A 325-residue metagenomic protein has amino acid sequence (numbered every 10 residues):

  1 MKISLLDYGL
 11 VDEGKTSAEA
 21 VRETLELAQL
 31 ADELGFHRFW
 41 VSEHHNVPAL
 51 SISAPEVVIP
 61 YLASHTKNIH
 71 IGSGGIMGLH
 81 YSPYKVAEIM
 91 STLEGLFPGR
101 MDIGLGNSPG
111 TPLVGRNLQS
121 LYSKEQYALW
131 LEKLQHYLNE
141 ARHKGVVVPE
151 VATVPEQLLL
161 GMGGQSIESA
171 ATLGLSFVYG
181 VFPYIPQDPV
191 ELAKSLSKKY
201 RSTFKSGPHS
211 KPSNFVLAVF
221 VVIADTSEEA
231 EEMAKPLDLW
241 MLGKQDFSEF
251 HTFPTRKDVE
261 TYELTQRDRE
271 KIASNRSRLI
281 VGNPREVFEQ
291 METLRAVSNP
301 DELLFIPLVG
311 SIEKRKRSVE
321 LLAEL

Functional and structural regions predicted by a protein language model:
M1-H65: N-terminal beta1-alpha1-beta2 module of alpha/beta enzyme domains
M1-I3, F36-R38, T66-I71, F97-D102 (+5 more regions): Short, well-ordered coil/turn segments that N-cap beta-strands
K2-S17, L79-A141, I185: Flexible, glycine-rich active-site loops centered on histidine and acidic residues that chelate a metal or position
I3, A31, G35, E43 (+6 more regions): Conserved, mostly hydrophobic/aromatic
D7-R22, I76-Y84, V151-M162, N275-P284: Active-site mouth loops of central-metabolism enzymes
A18-L30, G163-E168, P284-T293: Short, acidic/polar
K124-V146, D188-P300: An alpha-helical appendage that flanks or caps ligand/catalytic pockets
I167, A171-L192: A conserved active-site cap/scaffold subdomain adjacent to cofactor or substrate pockets
